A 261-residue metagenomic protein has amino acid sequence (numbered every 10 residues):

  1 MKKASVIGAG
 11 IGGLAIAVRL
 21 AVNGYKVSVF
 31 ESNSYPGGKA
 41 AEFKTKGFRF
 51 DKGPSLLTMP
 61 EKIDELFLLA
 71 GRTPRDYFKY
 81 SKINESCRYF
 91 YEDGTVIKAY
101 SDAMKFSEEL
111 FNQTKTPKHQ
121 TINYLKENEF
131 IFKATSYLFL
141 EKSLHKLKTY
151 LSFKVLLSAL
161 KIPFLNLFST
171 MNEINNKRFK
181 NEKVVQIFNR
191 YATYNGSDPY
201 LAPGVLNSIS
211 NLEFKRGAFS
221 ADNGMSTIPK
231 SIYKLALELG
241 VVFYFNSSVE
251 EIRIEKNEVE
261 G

Functional and structural regions predicted by a protein language model:
K2-S136: N-terminal glycine-rich phosphate/pyrophosphate-binding loop and immediately adjacent elements
R19, N23, I174-R178, R190-Y194 (+3 more regions): Generic, well-ordered alpha-helical scaffold segments in large soluble proteins
S32, P203-N207: Active-site-adjacent bridging/hinge elements
P54, Y200, F219-N223: Alpha-helix capping and helix-loop boundary segments enriched in small/acidic/polar residues
K79, V185-Y191, N246-E251: Beta-strand segments within the central parallel beta-sheet cores of soluble alpha/beta enzyme folds
E92-A202: Rossmann-like flavin
S208-E258: Helical element adjacent to the flavin cofactor pocket in flavoenzyme catalytic cores
